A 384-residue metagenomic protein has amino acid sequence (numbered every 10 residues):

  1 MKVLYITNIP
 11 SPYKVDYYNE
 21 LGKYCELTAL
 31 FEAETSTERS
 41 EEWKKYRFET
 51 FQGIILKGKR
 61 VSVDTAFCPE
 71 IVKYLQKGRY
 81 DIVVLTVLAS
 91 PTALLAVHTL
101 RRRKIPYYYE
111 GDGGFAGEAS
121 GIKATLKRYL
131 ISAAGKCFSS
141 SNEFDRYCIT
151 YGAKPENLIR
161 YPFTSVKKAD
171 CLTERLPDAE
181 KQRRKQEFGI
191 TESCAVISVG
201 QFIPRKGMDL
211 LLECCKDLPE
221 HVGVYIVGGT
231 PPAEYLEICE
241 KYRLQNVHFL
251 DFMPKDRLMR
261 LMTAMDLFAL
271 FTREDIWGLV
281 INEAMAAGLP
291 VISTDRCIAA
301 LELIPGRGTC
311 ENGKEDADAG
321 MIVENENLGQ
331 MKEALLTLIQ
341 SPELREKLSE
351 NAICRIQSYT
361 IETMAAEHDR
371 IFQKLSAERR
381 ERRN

Functional and structural regions predicted by a protein language model:
D16, C194-D217, E234, G329: A conserved mid-protein helix/loop that constitutes part of the nucleotide-sugar donor-binding site
P91, I105-K123, A133-K136, S140 (+1 more regions): A short, histidine- and acid-enriched strand-loop-helix "catalytic/donor-clamping" loop that lines the nucleotide-sugar
S132-Q182, I190: Donor nucleotide-sugar binding/catalytic pocket of nucleotide-sugar-dependent glycosyltransferases
Y235-M253: Nucleotide-activated donor-binding/catalytic signature segment of Leloir-type glycosyltransferases, i.e., the conserved
F252-M253, R260-M265: Short alpha-helical donor nucleotide-sugar binding micro-motif in glycosyltransferases
R273: Aromatic "clamp/platform" in nucleotide-sugar-dependent glycosyltransferases that forms part of the donor/acceptor
P290-T294, A299-P305: Short hydrophobic beta-strand element within catalytic cores of glycosyltransferases and related nucleotide-activated
P305-L328, T337-P342: Conserved acidic donor-binding segment of nucleotide-sugar-dependent glycosyltransferases
